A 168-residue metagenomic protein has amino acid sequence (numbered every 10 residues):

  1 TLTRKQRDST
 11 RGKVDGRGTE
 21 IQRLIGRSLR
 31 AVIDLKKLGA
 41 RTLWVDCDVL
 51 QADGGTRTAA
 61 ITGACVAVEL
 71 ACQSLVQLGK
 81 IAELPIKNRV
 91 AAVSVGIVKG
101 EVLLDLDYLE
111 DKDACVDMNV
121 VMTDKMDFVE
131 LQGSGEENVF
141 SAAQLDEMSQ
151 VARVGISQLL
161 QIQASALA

Functional and structural regions predicted by a protein language model:
T1-L38, F128-L145: Glycine-rich, flexible beta-strand/loop modules in the N-terminal catalytic cores of phosphate-handling
S9-V14, C47-T56: A short glycine/serine-rich beta->alpha loop
D15-E20, G54-T62: Short, conserved micro-motifs enriched in small and acidic residues
E20, L24, G63, V151: Charged catalytic carboxylate motif
I25, L29, G63-C72: Buried hydrophobic packing segments
R30, L50-A52, V121: A generic signature of intrinsically disordered, low-complexity regions enriched in glycine/proline and charged/polar
K36-A40, G55-A59, E69, Q73 (+1 more regions): A structural signal for small-residue-enriched, beta-sheet-centric alpha/beta enzyme cores and oligomeric scaffold folds
G39-C47: Short, conserved phosphate-binding/catalytic loop or strand-edge motifs used in phosphoryl-/nucleotidyl-transfer
